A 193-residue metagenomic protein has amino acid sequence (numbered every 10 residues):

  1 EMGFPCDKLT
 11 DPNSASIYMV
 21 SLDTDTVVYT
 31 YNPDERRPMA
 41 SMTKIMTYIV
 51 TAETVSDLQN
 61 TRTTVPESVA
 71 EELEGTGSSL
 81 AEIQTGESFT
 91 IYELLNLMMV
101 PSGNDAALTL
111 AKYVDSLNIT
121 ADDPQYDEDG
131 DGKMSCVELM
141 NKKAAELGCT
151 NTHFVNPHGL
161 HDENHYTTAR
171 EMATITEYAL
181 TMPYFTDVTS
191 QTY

Functional and structural regions predicted by a protein language model:
E1-R170: Active-site-adjacent loops and short helices of periplasmic peptidoglycan-processing enzymes
E171, T176-Y193: Extracytoplasmic
